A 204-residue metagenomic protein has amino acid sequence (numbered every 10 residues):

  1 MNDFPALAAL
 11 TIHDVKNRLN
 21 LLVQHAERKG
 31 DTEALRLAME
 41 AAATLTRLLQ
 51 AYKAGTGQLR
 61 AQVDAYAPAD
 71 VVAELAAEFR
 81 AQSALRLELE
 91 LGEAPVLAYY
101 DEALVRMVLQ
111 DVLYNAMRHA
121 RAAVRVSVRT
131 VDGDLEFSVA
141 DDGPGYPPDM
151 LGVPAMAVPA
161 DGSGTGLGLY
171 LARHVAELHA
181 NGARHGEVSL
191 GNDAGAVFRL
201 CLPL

Functional and structural regions predicted by a protein language model:
E33-Q82: Conserved DHp (HisKA) dimerization/phosphotransfer helix of two-component histidine kinases, i.e., the long coiled-coil
R86-V96: Conserved catalytic submotifs in the C-terminal HATPase_c
N115-M117: Short helix-loop "hinge" at the ATP-lid/N-box region of the Bergerat-fold HATPase_c
A123-G133: Short beta-strand/loop element within the Bergerat-fold HATPase_c
D134, G145, H185-R199: Glycine-rich nucleotide-binding loop
D141: Acidic ATP/Mg2+-coordinating residue in the GHKL
G162-H174: Glycine-rich phosphate-binding loop
L171-H185: Conserved glycine-/histidine-rich ATP-lid loop and adjacent helix of the Bergerat-fold HATPase_c
